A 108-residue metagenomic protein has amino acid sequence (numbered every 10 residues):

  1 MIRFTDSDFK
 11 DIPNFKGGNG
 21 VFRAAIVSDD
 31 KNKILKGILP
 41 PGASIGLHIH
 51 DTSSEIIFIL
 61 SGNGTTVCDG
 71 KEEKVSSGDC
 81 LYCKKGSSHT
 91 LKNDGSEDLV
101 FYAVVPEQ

Functional and structural regions predicted by a protein language model:
M1-K31: A short, N-terminal "cap"/entry segment at the start of jelly-roll beta-barrel domains of the cupin/DSBH fold
L35-H50: Conserved short histidine dyad/triad with adjacent acidic residue
S44-I45, G62-C68: Short beta-strand segments in beta-sandwich/barrel cores
T52-G64: Glycine- and acidic-residue-biased ligand/ion/polar-headgroup-sensing regions
N63-T65, E72, S88, D98: Structural motif
K71-K85: Short acidic-glycine-tyrosine-enriched beta hairpin
K85-Q108: Ligand-binding loop in jelly-roll beta-barrel domains
